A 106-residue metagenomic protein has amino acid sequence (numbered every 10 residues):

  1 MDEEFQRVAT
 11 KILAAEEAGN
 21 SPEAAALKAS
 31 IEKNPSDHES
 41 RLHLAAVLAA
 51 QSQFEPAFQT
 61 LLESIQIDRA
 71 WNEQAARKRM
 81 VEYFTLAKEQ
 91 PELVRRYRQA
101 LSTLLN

Functional and structural regions predicted by a protein language model:
M1-N34: Alpha-helical adaptor scaffolds
A9-K11, L44, M80, L101: Structural register within alpha-helical repeat arrays
E16-A18, Q51, A87: Structural motif corresponding to the intra-repeat A-B loop/turn of tetratricopeptide repeats
P35-S36, S52, R69-W71: Short coil turns that delineate tetratricopeptide repeat
